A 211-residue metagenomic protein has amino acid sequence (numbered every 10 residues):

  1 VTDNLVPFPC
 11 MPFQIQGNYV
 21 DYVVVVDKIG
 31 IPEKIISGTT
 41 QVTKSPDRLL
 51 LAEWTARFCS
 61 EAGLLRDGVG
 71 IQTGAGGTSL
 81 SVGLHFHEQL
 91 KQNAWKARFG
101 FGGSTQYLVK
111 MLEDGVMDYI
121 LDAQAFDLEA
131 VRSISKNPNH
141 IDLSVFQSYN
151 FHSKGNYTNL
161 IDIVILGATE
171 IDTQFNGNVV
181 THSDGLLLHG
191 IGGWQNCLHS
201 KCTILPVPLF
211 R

Functional and structural regions predicted by a protein language model:
V1-G70, S81-L90, A94-R98, Y107-L112 (+1 more regions): Conserved phosphate- and dinucleotide-binding cores of soluble alpha/beta proteins, encompassing both enzyme active
G74-L80: Core structural elements
G102: Active-site histidine-anchored catalytic micro-motif
